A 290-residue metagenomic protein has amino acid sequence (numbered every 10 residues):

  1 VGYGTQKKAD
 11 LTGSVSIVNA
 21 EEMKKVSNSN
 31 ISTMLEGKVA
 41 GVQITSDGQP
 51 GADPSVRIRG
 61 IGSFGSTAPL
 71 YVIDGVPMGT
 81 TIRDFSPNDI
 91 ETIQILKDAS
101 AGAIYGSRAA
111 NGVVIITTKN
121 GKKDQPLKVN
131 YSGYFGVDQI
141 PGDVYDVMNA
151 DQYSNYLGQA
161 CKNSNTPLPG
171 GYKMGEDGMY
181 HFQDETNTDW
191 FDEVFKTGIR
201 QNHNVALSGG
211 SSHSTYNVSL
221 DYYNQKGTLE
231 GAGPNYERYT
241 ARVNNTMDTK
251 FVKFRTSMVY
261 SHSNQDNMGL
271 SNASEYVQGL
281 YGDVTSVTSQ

Functional and structural regions predicted by a protein language model:
V1-R255: Short, small/polar-rich motifs associated with maturation and membrane association, primarily at protein termini
I140-M148, E230-A232, R255-T288: Outer-membrane beta-barrel and related beta-rich outer-membrane complex signature in Gram-negative bacteria
N204, V218, V243, Q278-Q290: Repeat-unit-sized solenoid/scaffold elements
